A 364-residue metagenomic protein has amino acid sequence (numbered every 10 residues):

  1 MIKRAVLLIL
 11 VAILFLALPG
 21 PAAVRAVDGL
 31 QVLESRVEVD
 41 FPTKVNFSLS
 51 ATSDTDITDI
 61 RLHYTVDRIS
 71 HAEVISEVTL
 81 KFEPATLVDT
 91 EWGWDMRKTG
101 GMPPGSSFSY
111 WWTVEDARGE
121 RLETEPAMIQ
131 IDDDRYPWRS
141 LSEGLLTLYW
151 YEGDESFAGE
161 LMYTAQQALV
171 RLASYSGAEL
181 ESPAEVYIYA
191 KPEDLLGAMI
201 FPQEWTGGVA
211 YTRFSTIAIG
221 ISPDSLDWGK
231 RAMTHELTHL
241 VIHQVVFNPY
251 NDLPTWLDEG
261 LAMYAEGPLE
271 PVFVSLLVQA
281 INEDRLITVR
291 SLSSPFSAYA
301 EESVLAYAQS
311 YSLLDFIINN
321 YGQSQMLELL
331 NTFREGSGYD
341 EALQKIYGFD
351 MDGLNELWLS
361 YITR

Functional and structural regions predicted by a protein language model:
M1-A5: Positively charged n-region of N-terminal signal peptides that target proteins for export
I9-A17: Bacterial N-terminal signal peptides
L16-R139, G144-T147: Glycan-association/targeting regions that enable binding to alpha-glucans and other polysaccharides
E125-A127, A184, G260: Extracytoplasmic/periplasmic beta-strand context in beta-sandwich domains, especially the cupredoxin/COX2 CuA-binding
D133-Y136, M199-P202, L276-N282: Alpha-helical scaffolding within the catalytic cores of extracellular/periplasmic polymer-degrading hydrolases
P137-P254, A265, F296, G338-A342: Juxtacatalytic substrate-recognition/specificity segment
W205-T216, D227-A232, F247-R364: Acidic/His/Gly-enriched intrinsically disordered linker/tail segments that often contain short helix/coil "MoRF-like"
